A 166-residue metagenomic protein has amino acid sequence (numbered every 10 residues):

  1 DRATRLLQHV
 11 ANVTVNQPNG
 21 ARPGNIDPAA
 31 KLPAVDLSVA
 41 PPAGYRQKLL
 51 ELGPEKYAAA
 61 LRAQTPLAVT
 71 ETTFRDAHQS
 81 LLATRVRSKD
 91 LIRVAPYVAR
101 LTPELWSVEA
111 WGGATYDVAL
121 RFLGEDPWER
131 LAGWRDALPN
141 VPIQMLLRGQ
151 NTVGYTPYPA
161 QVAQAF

Functional and structural regions predicted by a protein language model:
D1-A58, E71-S80, D90-L123: Terminal or standalone catalytic/regulatory effector modules within metabolic enzymes and repeat proteins
Q8, Q17, Q47, Q64 (+4 more regions): Residue-identity detector for glutamine
L50-T65, A132-W134: Conserved oxyanion/phosphate-binding beta-strand-loop segments in alpha/beta enzyme cores
A60-T84, A137-P157: N-terminal small/glycine-rich loop or linker at the start of catalytic domains across soluble metabolic enzymes
G112-F166: Active-site beta->alpha loop and helix N-cap motifs at the rims of alpha/beta catalytic domains
